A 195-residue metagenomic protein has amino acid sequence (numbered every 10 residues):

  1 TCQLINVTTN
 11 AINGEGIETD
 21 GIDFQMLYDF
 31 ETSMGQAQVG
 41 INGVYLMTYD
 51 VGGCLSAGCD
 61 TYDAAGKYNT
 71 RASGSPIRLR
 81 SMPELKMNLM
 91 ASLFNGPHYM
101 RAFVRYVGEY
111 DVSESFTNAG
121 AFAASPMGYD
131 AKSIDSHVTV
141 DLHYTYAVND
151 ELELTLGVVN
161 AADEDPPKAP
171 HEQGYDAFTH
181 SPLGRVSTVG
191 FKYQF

Functional and structural regions predicted by a protein language model:
T1-E114: Gram-negative outer-membrane beta-barrel transporters
T9-N13, A72-R78, A119-A121, P126-A131 (+1 more regions): Extracellular loop and loop/strand-boundary signature of outer-membrane beta-barrel proteins
I17, F94, H137, A147-N149: A short, compositionally biased micro-patch
E18-I22, G43-M47, M82-M87, Y106-G108 (+5 more regions): Transmembrane beta-barrel architecture of outer-membrane proteins
Q25-L27, D141-T145: Residues within well-ordered beta-strands of beta-sheet-rich folds
T32-M34, D135, N149: A cross-taxa feature marking solvent-exposed loop/turn segments within ectodomains of secreted and single-pass membrane
M47-D50, F103-A121, T145-F195: C-terminal beta-signal and adjacent terminal beta-strands/loops of Gram-negative outer-membrane beta-barrel proteins
A102, F116, G120-D135, T139 (+1 more regions): Extracellular protease catalytic domains of secreted zymogens
